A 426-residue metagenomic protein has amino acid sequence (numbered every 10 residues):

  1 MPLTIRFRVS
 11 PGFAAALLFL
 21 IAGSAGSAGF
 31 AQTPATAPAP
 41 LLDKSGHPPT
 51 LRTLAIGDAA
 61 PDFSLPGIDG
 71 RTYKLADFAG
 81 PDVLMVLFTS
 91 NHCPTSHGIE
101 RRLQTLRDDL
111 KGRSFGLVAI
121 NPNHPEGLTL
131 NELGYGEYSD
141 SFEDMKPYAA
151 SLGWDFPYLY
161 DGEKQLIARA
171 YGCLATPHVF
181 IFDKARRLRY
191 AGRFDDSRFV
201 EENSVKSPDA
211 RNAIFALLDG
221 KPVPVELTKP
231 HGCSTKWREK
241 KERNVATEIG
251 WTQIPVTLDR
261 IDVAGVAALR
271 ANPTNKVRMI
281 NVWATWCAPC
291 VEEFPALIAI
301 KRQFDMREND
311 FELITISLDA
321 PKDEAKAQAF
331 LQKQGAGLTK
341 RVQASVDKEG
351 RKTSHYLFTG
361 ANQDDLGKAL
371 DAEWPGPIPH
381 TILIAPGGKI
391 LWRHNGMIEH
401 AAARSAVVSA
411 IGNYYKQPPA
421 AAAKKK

Functional and structural regions predicted by a protein language model:
M1-V9: N-terminal secretory signal peptides that target proteins for export/translocation
P11-A28: Bacterial N-terminal signal peptides
A25-T36, T353-F358, W374: Signal peptide processing junction and immediate N-terminal pro/mature segment of secreted/exported proteins
Q32-D62, L217, P222-N275, Q332 (+2 more regions): N-proximal helix/coil linker or "cap" segments that precede and/or mark the start of modular domains
F63-L84, T257-R278, I298-F304: A short beta-strand-turn-helix
T89-Q104, V282-A299, L318: Conserved redox-active cysteine motifs that mediate thiol-disulfide chemistry, especially di-cysteine Cys-X(1-2)-Cys
Y138-I181, R189, L331-I378: Short, internal strand/loop/helix patches that form the active-site neighborhood or redox-interaction surface
I181-I261, G376-K426: Thiol-/selenol-based redox modules, centered on thioredoxin-like and closely related oxidoreductase domains
